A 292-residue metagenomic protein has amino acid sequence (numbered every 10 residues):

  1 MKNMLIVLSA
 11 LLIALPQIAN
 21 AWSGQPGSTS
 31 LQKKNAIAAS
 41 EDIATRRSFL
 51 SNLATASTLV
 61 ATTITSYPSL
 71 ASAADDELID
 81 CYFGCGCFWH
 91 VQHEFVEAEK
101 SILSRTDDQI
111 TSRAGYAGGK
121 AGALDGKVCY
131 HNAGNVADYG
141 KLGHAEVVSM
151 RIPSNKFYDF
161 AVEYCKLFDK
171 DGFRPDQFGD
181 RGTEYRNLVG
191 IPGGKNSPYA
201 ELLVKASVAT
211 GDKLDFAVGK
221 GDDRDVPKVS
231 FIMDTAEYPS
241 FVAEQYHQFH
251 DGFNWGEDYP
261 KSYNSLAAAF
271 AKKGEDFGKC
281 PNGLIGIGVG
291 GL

Functional and structural regions predicted by a protein language model:
M1-L5, E41-A56: Bacterial N-terminal signal peptides that target proteins for export
N3-S40: N-terminal chloroplast transit peptides
I13-I18, V60-S69: C-terminal segment of classical bacterial N-terminal signal peptides
S40-E41, Y238: Short N-terminal micro-motifs specific to bacterial/archaeal maturation and metal-cluster initiation sites
S48-L50, T55, L59, Y67-L292: Flexible coil/turn and secondary-structure edge motifs
